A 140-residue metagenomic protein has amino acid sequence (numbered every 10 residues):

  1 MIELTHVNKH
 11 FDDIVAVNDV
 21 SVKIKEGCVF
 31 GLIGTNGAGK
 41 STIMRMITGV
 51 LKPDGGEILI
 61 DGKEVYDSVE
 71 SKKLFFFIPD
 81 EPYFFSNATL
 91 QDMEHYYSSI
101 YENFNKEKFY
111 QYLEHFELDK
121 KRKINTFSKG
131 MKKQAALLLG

Functional and structural regions predicted by a protein language model:
I14-V15, V69: Short coil-to-beta microelement around the adenine-binding A-loop and adjacent beta1/P-loop entry of ABC ATPase
F30-L32, M44: Short hydrophobic beta-strand immediately N-terminal to the Walker A/P-loop
G34-G39: Walker A (P-loop) phosphate-binding loop of ABC-type ATPase nucleotide-binding domains
T48: Helix-to-loop junction immediately C-terminal to a conserved catalytic motif
G56-S71: Conserved ABC transporter NBD signature motif
P79-A136: ABC-family P-loop ATPase nucleotide-binding domains
